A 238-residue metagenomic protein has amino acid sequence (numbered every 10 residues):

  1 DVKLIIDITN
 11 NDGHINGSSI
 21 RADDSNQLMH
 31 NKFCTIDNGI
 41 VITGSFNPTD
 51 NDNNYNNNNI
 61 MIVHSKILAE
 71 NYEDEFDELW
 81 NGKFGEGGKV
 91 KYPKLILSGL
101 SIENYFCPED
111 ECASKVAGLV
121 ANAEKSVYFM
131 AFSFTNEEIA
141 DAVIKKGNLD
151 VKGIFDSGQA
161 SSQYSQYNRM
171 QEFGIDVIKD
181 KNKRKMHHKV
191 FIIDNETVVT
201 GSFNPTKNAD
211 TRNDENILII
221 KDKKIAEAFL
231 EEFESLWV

Functional and structural regions predicted by a protein language model:
D1-N122, E137, D141-T197, G201-I225 (+1 more regions): HKD-type phospholipase D/PLD-like phosphodiesterase module
M130-F132: Glycine-rich anion-binding loop/nest that anchors nucleotide
E231-V238: N-terminal targeting pre-sequences for secretion and organelle import
